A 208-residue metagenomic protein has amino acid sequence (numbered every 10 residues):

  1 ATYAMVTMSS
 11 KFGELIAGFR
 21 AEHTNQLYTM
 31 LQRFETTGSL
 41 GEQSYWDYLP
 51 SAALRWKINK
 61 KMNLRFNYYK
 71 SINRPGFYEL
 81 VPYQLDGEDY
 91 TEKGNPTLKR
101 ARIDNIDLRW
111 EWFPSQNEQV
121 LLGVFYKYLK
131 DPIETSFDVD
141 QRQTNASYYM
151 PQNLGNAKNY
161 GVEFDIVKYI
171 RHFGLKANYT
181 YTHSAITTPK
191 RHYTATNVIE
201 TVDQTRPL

Functional and structural regions predicted by a protein language model:
A1-N59, R191: Signature of Gram-negative outer-membrane beta-barrel scaffolds
A4-M8, A52-W56, L108-W112, V162-K168 (+1 more regions): Residues on the lipid-exposed face of transmembrane beta-strands in outer-membrane beta-barrel proteins
S9, T36-W46, D86-G87, P96-R102 (+3 more regions): Replace "Gram-negative outer membrane beta-barrel proteins" with "bacterial and organellar outer membrane beta-barrel
S10-F12, A21-L27, Y68-R74, V81-Y83 (+5 more regions): Transmembrane beta-strands of outer-membrane beta-barrel pores
F12-L15, K61-L64, N117-V120, H172-K176: Repeated loop/turn-to-beta-strand initiation elements of outer-membrane beta-barrel proteins
N25-M30, K60-N105, Y126-Q152, K190: Surface-exposed extracellular loop regions of Gram-negative outer-membrane beta-barrel proteins, predominantly
R55, Y69, K99-A101, E111 (+3 more regions): Surface-exposed loop and edge beta-strand positions of immunoglobulin-like domains
F125-L129, A146-L208: Gram-negative outer-membrane beta-barrel transporters
